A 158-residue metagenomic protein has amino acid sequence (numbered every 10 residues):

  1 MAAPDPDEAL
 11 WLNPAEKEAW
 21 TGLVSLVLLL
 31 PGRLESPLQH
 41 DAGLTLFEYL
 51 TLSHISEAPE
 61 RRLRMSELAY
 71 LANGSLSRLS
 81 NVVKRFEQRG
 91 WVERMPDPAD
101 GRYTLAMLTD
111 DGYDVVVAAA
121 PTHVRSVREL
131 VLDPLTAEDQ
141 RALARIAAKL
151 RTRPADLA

Functional and structural regions predicted by a protein language model:
M1-A42: N-terminal leader segment of winged-helix/HTH proteins
M1-P14, A137-A158: C-terminal regulatory/oligomerization modules of transcriptional regulators
A2-E8, K84-A142: Charged, amphipathic alpha-helical coiled-coil/dimerization segments
V24, L28, S53-E57, A120 (+1 more regions): Short, locally clustered residues in the helix-turn-helix/winged-helix DNA-binding domain
G32-S75: N-terminal helix-turn-helix DNA-binding core of bacterial DNA-binding proteins
M65, V83-K84: Short, hydrophobic-biased segments on the C-terminal half of alpha helices that form "recognition helices"
